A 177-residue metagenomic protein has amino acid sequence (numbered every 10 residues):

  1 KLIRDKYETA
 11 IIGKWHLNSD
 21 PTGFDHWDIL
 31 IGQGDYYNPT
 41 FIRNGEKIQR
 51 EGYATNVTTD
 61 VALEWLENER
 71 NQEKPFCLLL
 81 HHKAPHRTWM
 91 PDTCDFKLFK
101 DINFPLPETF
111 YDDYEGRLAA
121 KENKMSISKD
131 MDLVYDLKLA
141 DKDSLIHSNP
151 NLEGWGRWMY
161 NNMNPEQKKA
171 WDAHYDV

Functional and structural regions predicted by a protein language model:
K1-H16, Q49-E51, T55-T58, E64-W65: Long, well-ordered early-domain segments
R4-A10, T22-D25, N71-L78: Loop/turn elements at helix/coil->beta-strand transitions in domains of secreted/extracellular proteins
A10-P21, L30-Q33, L79-H86: Short, solvent-exposed turn/loop segments enriched in Gly/Ser/Thr/Pro and often Arg
P21-T22, D60: Short Asp/Glu-rich motifs
H26-I31, F96: Short, hinge-like loop/turn segments at secondary-structure boundaries
G34-R50, E67-Q72, L79-V177: Active-site-proximal cap/lid insertion segments
T58-A62, H174-V177: Alpha-helical packing segments of well-folded alpha/beta enzyme cores
